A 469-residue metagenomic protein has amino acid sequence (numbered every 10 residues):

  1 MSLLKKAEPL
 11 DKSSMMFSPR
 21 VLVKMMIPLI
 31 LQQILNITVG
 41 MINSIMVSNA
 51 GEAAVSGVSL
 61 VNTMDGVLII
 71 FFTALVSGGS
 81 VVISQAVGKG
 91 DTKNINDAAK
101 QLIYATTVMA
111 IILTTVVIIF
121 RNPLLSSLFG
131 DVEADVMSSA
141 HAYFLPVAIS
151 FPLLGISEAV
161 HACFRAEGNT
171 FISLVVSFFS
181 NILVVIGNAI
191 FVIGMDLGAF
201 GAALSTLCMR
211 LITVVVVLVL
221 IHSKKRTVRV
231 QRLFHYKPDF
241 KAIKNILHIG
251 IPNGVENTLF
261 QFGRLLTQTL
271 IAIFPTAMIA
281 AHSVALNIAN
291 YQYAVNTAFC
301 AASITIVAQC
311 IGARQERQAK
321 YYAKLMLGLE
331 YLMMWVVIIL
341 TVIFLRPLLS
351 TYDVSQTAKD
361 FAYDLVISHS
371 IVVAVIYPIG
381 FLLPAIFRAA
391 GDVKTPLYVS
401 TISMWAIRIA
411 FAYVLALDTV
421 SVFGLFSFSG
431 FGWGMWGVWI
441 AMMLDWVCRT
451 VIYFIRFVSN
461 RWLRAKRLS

Functional and structural regions predicted by a protein language model:
M1-L29, I83-S150, V192-I251, V307-V373 (+1 more regions): Short alpha-helical transmembrane segments in multi-pass integral membrane proteins
S13-I45, N49-A50, G66-G78, V82 (+5 more regions): N-terminal transmembrane alpha-helices
K24-N43, P146, S157, S180 (+4 more regions): Transmembrane helical elements of multi-pass membrane transporters/channels
I34, T38-S56, L125-A134, I190-L197 (+4 more regions): Helix-terminus/linker motif at the lipid-water interface of multi-pass membrane proteins
E52-T63, A140, F144, A203 (+4 more regions): Small-residue hotspots at the loop-to-helix junctions and early N-terminal turns of transmembrane alpha-helices
V55-T115, L154-S173, I279-L345, Y377-V399 (+1 more regions): Small-residue-rich hydrophobic transmembrane alpha-helices
V76, P146-R165, S173-V184, A202-V217 (+5 more regions): Short runs within selected transmembrane alpha-helices of multi-pass transporters and secretion channels
